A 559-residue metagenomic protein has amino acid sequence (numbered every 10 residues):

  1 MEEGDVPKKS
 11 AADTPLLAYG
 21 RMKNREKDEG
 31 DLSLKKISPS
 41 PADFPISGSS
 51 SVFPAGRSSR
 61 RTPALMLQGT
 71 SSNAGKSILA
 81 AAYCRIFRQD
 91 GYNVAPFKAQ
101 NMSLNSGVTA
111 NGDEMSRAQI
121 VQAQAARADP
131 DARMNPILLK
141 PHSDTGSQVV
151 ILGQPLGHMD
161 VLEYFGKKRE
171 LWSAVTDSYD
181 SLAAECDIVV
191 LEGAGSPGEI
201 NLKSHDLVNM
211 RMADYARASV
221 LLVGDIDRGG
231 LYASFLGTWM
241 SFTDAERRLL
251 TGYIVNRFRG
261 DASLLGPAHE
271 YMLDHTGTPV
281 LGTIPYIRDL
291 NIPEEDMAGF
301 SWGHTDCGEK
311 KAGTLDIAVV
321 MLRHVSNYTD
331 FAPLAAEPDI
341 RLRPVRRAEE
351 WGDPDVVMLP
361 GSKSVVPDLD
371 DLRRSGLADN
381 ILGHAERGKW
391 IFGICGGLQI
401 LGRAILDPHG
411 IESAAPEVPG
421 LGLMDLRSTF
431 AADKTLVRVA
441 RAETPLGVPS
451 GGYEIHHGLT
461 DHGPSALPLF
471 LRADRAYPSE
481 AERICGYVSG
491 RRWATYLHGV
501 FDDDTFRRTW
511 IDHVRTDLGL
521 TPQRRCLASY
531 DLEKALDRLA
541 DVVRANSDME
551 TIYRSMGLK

Functional and structural regions predicted by a protein language model:
E3-G4, P41: Cationic, amphipathic, low-complexity segments that mediate targeting or membrane/lipid association
A11-T14, A18, A42, A55: Ala/Thr-enriched low-complexity intrinsically disordered regions
D13, N24, D28-D31, D43: Intrinsic-disorder-associated, low-complexity terminal segments enriched in Asp/Asn/His/Tyr and depleted of Lys/Arg
L16-L17, L32-L34: Leucine-biased recognition of intrinsically disordered, low-complexity hydrophobic segments
L34-K36, D43, V52-G383, W390 (+2 more regions): Flexible phosphate-sensing "switch/lid" loops adjacent to ATP/NTP-binding sites across phosphate-transfer
C395: Catalytic nucleophile serine of serine hydrolases, specifically the conserved "nucleophile elbow" pentapeptide
G402-T460: A conserved active-site-flanking secondary-structure segment within enzyme catalytic domains
